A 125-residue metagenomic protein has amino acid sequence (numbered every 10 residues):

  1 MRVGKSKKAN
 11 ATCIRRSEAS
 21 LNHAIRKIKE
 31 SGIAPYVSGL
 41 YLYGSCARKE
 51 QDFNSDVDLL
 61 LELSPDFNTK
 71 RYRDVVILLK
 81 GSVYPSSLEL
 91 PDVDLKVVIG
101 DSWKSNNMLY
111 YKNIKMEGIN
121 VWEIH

Functional and structural regions predicted by a protein language model:
M1-G39, A47-F53, S64-H125: Catalytic core of pol beta-like nucleotidyltransferases
D58-E62: Short beta-strand->loop micro-motif that forms the acidic, two-metal-ion catalytic signature in nucleotide-processing
